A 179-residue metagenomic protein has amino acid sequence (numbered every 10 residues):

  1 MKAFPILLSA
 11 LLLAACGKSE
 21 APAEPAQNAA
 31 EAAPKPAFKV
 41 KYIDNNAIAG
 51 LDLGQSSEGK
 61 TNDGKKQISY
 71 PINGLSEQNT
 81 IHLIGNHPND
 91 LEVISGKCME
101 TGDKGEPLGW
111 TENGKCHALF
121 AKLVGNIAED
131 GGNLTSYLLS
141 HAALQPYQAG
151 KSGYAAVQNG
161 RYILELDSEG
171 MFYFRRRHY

Functional and structural regions predicted by a protein language model:
M1-A14: Sec-dependent bacterial lipoprotein signal peptides
C16-S19: Bacterial signal peptide processing site
P22-G64: N-terminal low-complexity, Pro/Thr/Ser-rich intrinsically disordered segments that act as propeptides or flexible
G50-H87, G125-L164: A cross-family detector of function-defining hotspots
K66-I68, E92-I94, G170-F172: Short beta-strand micro-motifs in enzyme catalytic cores
I68-I72, W110, F174-R176: Short beta-strand element of the conserved SAM-dependent methyltransferase core
G85-L144: Long, charged/polar, surface-exposed segments that mediate recognition or autoinhibition
L164-Y179: Short, low-complexity, Pro/Ser/Thr/Gly-rich segments in the mature regions of secreted, periplasmic
